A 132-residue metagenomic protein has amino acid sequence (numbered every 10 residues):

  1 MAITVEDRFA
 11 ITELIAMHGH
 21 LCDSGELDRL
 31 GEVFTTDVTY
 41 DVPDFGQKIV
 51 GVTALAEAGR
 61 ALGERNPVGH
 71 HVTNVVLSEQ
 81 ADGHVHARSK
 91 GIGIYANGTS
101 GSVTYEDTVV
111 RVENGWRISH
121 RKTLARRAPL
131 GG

Functional and structural regions predicted by a protein language model:
M1-S24, D28, E32, T36: Short, low-complexity N-terminal intrinsically disordered segments enriched in polar/charged residues
A2-I3, I15, Y40, L62 (+1 more regions): Residue-level detector of alpha-helix boundaries and kinks
V5, G46-I49, A96: Charge-dense, low-complexity intrinsically disordered segments
E26-R29, D41, S119, T123-R126: Poly-acidic low-complexity segments
L27-G91: A solvent-exposed, acidic/Ser-Thr-rich amphipathic alpha-helical stretch
L62-G132: A beta-strand edge to alpha-helix "cap/lid" segment located at domain peripheries
